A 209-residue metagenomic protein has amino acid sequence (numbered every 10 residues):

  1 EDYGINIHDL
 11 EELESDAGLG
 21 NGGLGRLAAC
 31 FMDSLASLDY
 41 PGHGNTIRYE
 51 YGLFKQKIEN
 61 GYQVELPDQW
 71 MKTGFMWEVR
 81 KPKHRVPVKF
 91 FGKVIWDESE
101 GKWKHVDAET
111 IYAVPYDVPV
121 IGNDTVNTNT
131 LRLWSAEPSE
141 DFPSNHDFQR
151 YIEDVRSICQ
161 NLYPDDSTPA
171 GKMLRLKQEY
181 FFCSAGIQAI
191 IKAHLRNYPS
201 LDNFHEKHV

Functional and structural regions predicted by a protein language model:
E1-V209: A conserved ligand/cofactor-binding region detector
